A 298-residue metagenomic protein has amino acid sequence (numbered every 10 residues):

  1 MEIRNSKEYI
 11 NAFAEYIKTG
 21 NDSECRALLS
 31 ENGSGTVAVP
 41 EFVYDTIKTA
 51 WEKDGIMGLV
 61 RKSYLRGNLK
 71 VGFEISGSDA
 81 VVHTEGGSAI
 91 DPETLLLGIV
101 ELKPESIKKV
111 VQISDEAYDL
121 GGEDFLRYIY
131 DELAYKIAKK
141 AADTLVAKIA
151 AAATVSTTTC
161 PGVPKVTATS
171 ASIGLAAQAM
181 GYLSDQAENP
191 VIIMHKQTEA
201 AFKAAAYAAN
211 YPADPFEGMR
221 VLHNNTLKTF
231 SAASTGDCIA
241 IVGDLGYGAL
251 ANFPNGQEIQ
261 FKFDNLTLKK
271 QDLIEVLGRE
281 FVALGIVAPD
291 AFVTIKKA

Functional and structural regions predicted by a protein language model:
M1-E41, L145, T294-A298: Intrinsically disordered, low-complexity terminal tails
K7-N11, F263-A298: Protruding loop/beta-arch "assembly-hinge" segments enriched in small, turn-prone residues
S23-K109: Assembly/oligomerization interface modules of large self-assembling protein complexes
V71-F73, K109, E188, H195 (+2 more regions): Hydrophobic alpha-helical segments involved in membrane association or supramolecular assembly
A80-T84, E93, L120-G122, A201-A204 (+1 more regions): Short helix/loop capping segments that flank catalytic or ligand/cofactor-binding pockets
E101, S106-D185, V293-A298: Alpha-helical scaffold segments that mediate packing/assembly in large oligomeric complexes
T157-E280: Extended oligomerization regions of viral-like shell subunits
